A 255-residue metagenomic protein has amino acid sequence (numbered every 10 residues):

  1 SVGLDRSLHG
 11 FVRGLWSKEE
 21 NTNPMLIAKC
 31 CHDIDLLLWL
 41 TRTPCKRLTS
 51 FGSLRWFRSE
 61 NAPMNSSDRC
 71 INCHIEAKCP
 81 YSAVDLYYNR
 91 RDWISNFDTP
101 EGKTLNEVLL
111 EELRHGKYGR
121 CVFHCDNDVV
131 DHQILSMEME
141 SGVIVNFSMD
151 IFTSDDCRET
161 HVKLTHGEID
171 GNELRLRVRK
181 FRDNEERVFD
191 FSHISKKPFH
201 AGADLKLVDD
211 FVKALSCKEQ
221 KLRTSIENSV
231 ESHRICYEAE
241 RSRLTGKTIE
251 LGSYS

Functional and structural regions predicted by a protein language model:
S1-G119, G246: Predominantly a Rossmann-like dinucleotide-binding segment in NAD(P)-dependent oxidoreductases
V2, F11, E20, C31-I34 (+5 more regions): Residue-level detector of functional hotspots within protein domains
G14, E19, V84, R90-R91 (+8 more regions): Generic signature of intrinsically disordered, low-complexity segments enriched in small/polar residues
N21-A28, V122-F123, I194-G202: A short glycine-threonine-serine/GTX helix/turn-capping micro-motif
K29, N127-V130: A generic fold-level signal
L38-R42, C125-N127, S136-E138: A general structural signal for short secondary-structure junctions and capping/turn motifs
V108, K117-N127, S141: Eukaryote-specific, low-hydrophobicity, charge-rich regions
V129-S255: C-terminal helical cap and adjacent loop that interface with cofactors, partners, or active-site loops
